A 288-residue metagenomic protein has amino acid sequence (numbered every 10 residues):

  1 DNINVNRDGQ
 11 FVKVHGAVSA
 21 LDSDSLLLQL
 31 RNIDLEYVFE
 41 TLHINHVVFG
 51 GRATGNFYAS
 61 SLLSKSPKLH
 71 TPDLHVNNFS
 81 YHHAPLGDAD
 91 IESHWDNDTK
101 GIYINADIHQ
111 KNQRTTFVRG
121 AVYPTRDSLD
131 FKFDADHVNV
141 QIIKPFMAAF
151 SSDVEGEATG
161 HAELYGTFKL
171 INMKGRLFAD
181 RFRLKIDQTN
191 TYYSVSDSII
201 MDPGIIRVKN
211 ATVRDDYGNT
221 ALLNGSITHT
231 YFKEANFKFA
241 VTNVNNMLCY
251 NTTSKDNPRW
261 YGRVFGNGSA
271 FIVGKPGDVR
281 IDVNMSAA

Functional and structural regions predicted by a protein language model:
D1-H161, K169-F271, K275-A288: Interface amphipathic segments
